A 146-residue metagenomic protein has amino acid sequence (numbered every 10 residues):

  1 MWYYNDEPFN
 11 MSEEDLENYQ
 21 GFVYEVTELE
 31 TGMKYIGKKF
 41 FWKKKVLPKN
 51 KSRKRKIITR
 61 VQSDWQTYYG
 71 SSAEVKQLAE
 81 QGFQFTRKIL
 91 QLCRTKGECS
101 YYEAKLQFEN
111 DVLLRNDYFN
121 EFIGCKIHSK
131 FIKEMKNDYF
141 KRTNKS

Functional and structural regions predicted by a protein language model:
M1-S146: Structure-specific nucleic-acid interaction/processing domains
